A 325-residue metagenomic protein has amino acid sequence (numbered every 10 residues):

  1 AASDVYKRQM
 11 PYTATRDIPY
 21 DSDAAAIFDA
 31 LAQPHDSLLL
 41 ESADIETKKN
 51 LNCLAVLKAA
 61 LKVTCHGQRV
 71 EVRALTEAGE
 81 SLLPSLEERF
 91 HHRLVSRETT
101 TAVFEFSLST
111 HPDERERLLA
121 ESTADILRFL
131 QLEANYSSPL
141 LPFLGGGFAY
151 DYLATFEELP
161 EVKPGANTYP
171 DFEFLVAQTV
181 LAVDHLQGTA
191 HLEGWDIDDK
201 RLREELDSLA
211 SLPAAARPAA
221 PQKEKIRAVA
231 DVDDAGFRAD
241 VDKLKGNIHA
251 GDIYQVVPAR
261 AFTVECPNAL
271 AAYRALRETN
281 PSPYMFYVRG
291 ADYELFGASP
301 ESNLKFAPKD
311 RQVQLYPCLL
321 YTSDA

Functional and structural regions predicted by a protein language model:
S3, K7-S323: Extended alpha-helical targeting/anchoring segments, especially N-terminal organellar/secretory targeting helices
